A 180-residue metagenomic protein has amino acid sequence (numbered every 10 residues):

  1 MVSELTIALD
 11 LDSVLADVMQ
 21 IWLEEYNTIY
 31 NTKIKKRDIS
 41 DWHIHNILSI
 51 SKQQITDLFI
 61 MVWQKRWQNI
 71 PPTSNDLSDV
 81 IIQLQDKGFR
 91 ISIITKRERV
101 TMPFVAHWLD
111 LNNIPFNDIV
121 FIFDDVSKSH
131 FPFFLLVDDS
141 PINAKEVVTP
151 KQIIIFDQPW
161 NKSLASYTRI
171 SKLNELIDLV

Functional and structural regions predicted by a protein language model:
M1-I55: Active-site neighborhood of HAD-like aspartate-dependent phosphohydrolases
I44-S78: Metal-dependent phosphoesterase signature
Q64-S92, R99-P103: Short, acidic loop-to-helix structural element flanking the phosphoryl-transfer center in phosphate-processing enzymes
G88-F89, I114, K151: Short phosphate-binding/catalytic loops that engage adenosine nucleotides
K96-E146: Substrate-recognition "cap/lid" segment bordering the active-site pocket of phosphatases
I119-F123, T168-E175: Short acidic-hydrophobic, aromatic-tinged amphipathic segments that line or gate anion-handling sites
S127-H130, N174-V180: Short amphipathic alpha-helix with an adjacent loop that forms part of the alpha/beta core around
L135-S171: Acidic, Mg2+-coordinating phosphoryl-transfer loop and its flanking beta/alpha structural elements, shared across
